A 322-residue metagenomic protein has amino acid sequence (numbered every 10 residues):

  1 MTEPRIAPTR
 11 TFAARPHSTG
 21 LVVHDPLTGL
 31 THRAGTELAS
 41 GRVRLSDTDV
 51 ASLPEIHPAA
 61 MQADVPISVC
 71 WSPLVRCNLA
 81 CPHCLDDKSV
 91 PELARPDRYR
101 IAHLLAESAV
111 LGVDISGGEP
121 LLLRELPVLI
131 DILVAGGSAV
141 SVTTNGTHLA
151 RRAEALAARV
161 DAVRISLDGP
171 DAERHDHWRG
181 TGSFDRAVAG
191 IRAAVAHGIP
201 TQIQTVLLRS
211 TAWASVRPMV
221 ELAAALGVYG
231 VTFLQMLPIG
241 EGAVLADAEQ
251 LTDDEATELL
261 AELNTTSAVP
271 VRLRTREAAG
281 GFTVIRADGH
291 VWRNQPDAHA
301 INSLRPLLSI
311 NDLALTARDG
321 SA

Functional and structural regions predicted by a protein language model:
M1-A7, F12, S166, D176-T283 (+4 more regions): Radical SAM enzyme [4Fe-4S]-AdoMet core and its adjacent flexible, acidic and glycine-rich loops/tails across
M1-K88, E277-Q295, I310-D319: N-terminal pre-core extensions flanking Radical SAM catalytic domains
D25, L45-S141, T147-R151: Conserved alpha-helical substructure of the radical SAM core
G29-A34, R44-D47, L74-V75, R124-L126 (+4 more regions): A broad, low-specificity signal for short, low-complexity segments enriched in glycine/proline and polar/charged
A34-R42, I67-S72, R95-R98, S116-L122 (+3 more regions): Short low-complexity stretches enriched in small and charged residues
P82-H83, E173, N302: Short small-residue beta-strand/loop micro-motif enriched in glycine and branched aliphatics
R98-I115, L123-L234: Radical SAM/AdoMet-radical enzyme domain recognition
I101-L104, L307, T316: Generic alpha-helical secondary-structure signal
